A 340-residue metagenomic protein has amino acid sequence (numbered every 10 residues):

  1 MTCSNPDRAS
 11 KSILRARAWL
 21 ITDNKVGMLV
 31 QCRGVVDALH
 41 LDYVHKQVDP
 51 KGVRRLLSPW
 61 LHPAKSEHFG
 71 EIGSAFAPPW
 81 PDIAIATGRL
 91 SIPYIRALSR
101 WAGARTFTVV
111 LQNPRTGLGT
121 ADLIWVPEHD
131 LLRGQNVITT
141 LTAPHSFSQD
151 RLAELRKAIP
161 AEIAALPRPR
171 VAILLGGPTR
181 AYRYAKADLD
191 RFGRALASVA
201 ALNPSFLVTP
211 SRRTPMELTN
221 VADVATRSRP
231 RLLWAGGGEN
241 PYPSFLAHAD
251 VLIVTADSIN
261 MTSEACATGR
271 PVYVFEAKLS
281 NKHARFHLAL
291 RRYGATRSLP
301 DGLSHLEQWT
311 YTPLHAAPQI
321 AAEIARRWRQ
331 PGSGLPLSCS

Functional and structural regions predicted by a protein language model:
L20-I21, K25-H145: Active-site and donor-binding regions of nucleotide-sugar-utilizing enzymes
N24-K25, Y242-H283: A donor-sugar binding/catalytic signature common to diverse glycosyltransferases and related nucleotide-sugar
V26-L29, V53-R55, G117-L118, A181-Y182 (+2 more regions): Short, charged/polar "capping" segments at the starts of alpha-helices and the immediately preceding loops
H45-Q47, V126, F206-R212, E276: Short internal beta-strands
L118-A185, L299-Q308, P318: A nucleotide-sugar donor-handling region in carbohydrate enzymes
P178-P210: Conserved catalytic-core segment of nucleotide-activated headgroup transferases in glycan assembly
N203-G238: Catalytic donor nucleotide-activated moiety binding site of glycosyltransferases and closely related
L288, R292-S340: Leloir-type glycosyltransferase catalytic cores
